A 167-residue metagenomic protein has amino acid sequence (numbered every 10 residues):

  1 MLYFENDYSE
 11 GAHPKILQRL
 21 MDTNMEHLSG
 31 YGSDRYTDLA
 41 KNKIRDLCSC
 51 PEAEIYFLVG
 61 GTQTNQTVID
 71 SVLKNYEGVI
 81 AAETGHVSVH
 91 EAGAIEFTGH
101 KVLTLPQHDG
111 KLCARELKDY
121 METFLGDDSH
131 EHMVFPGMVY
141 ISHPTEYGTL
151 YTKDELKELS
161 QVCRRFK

Functional and structural regions predicted by a protein language model:
Y8-G11: Short polar catalytic/cofactor-binding loops
H13-G61, E83-S88, A94: Conserved N-terminal alpha-helix of the aminotransferase class I/II PLP-enzyme fold
L47-C50, V72, E96-F97, S129-V134 (+1 more regions): Solvent-exposed alpha-helices and their adjacent loops that cap or buttress functional pockets in soluble metabolic
E52-L73, L103-G110: Conserved core of the PLP fold type I
S71-V89, K118: Conserved PLP-anchoring active-site segment centered on the Schiff-base-forming lysine
G99-E146, L150-E158: PLP-dependent aminotransferase-class I/II
R165-F166: Helix C-cap/helix->beta junction micro-motif
